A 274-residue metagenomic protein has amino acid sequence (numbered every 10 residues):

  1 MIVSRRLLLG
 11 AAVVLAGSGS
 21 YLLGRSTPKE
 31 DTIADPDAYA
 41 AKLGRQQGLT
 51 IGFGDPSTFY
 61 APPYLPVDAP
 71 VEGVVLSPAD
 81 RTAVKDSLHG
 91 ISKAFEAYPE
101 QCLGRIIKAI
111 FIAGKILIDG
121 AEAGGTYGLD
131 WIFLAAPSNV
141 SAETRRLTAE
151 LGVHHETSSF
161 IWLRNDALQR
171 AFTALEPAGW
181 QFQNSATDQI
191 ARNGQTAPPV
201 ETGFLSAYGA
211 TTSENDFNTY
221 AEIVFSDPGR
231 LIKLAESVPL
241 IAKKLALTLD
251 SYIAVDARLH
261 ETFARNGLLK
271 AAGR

Functional and structural regions predicted by a protein language model:
M1-S4: Short, Lys/Arg-rich N-terminal segment immediately upstream of the first membrane anchor
L8-L9: N-terminal export leaders
L15-G24: Hydrophobic alpha-helical membrane-insertion segments, chiefly the h-region of N-terminal signal peptides
L23-A83, I112, T187-P198, A210 (+3 more regions): Non-catalytic architectural context of zinc metalloproteases
V71-L129: Auxiliary, metal-adjacent structural segments of Zn-dependent hydrolase domains
I107-R274: Active-site-flanking segments in enzyme catalytic domains
